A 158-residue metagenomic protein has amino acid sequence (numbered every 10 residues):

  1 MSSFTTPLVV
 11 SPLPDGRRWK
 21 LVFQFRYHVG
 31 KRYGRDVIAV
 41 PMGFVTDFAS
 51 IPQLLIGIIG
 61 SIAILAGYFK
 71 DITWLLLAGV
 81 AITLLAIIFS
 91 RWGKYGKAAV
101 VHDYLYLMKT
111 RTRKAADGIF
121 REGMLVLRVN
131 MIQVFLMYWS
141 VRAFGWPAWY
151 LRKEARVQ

Functional and structural regions predicted by a protein language model:
M1-Q158: Extended terminal accessory/targeting regions
